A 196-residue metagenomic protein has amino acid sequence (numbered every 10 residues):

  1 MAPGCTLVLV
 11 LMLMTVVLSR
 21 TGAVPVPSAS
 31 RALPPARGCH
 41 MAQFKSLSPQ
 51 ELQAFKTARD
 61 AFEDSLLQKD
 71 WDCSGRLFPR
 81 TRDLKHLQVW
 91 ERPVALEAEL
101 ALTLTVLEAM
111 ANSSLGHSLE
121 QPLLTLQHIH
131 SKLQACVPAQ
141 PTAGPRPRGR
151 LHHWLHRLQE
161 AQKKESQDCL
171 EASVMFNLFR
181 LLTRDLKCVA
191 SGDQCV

Functional and structural regions predicted by a protein language model:
M1-P3, Q194: Eukaryotic intrinsically disordered, low-complexity regions
G4-A23: Cleavable N-terminal signal peptides of Sec/SRP-targeted secreted and luminal proteins
V24-V196: Extracellular/luminal segments of secreted precursors and ectodomains of membrane proteins
